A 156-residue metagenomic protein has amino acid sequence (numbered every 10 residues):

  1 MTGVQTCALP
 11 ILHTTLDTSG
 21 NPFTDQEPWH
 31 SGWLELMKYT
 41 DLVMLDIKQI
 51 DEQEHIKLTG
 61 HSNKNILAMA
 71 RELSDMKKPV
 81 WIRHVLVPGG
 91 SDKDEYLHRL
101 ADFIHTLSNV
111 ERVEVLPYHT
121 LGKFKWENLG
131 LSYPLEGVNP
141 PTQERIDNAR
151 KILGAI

Functional and structural regions predicted by a protein language model:
Q5-L116, L121, E127: Conserved AdoMet/S-adenosylmethionine-binding subsite of the radical SAM
E111, E127-K151: A structural motif corresponding to the C-terminal lobe/cap of the Radical SAM core domain
